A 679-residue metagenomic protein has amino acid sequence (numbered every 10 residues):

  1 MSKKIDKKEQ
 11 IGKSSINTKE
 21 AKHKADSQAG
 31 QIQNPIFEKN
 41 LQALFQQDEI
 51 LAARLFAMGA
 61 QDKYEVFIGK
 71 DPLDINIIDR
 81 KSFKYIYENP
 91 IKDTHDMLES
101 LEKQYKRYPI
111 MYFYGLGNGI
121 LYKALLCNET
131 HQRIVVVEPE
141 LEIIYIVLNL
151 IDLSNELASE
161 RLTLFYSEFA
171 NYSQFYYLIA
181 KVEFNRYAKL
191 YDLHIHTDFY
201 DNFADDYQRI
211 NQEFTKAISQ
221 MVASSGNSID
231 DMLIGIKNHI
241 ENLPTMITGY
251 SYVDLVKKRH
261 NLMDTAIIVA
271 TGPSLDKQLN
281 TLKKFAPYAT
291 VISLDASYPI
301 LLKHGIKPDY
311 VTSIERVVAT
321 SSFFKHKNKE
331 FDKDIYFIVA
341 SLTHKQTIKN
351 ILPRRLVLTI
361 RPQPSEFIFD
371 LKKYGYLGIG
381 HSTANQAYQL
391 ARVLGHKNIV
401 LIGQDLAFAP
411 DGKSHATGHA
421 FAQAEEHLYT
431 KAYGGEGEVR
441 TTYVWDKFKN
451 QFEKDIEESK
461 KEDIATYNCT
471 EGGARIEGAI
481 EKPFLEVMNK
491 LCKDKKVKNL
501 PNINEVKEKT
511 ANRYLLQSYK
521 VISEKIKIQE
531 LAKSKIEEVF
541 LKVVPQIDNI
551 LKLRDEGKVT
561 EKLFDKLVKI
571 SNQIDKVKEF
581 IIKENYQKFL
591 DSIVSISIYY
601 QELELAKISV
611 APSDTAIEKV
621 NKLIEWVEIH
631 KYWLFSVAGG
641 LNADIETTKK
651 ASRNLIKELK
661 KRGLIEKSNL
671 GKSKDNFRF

Functional and structural regions predicted by a protein language model:
S2-G12, I16-I110, N118-C127, S228 (+1 more regions): Class I S-adenosylmethionine
A25-M58, K63-P72, K103-Y108, Y112 (+1 more regions): The AdoMet/dcAdoMet-binding core of the Class I SAM-like
I134-P139, A289-S297, D309-E315, Y336-S341 (+1 more regions): Short internal beta-strands
I144, L148-S228, L302-L394, S597 (+1 more regions): Acidic/Gly/His-enriched mid-domain segments of enzyme catalytic cores or analogous surface patches that mediate
S154-L157, T312-V317, K325-K333, A416-T430 (+1 more regions): Acidic, Ser/Thr-rich peripheral helices and adjacent loops at domain boundaries
S297-Y298, G305-E315, A391-G418: Glycine-rich phosphate/pyrophosphate-binding loops and their adjacent beta-strand/loop elements at enzyme active sites
E426-G473: Polyanion-binding loop/helix "lid" in catalytic or ligand-binding cores
K461-F679: Long, compositionally biased charged/polar accessory segments in the mid-to-C-terminal portions of proteins
